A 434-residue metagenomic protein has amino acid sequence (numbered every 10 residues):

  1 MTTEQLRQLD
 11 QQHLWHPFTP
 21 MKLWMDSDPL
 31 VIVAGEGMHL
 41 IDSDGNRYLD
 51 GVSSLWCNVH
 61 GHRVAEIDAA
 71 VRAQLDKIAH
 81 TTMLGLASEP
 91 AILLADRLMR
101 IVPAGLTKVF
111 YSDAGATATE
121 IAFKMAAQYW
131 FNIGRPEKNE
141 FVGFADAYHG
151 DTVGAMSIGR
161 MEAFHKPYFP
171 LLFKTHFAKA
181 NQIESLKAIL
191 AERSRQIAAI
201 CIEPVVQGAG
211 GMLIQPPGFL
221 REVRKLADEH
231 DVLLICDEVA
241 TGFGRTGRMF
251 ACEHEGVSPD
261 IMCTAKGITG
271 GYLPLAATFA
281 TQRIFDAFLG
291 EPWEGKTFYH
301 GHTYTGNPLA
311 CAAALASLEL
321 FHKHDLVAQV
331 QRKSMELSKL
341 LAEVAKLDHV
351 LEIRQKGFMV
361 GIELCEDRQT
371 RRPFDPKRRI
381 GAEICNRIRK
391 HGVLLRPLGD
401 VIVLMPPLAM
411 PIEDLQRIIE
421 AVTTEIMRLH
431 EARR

Functional and structural regions predicted by a protein language model:
M1-R434: Conserved N-terminal phosphate-binding loop of PLP-dependent enzymes in the Aspartate aminotransferase
